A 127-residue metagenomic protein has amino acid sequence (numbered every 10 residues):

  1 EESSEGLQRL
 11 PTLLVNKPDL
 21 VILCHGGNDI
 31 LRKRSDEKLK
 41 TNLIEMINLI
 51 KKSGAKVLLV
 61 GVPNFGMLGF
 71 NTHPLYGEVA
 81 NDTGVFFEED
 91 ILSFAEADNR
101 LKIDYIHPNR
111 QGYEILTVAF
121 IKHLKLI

Functional and structural regions predicted by a protein language model:
E1-E2, C24: A structural signal for short, hydrophobic/glycine-enriched beta-strand patches
L7-I127: Alpha-helical cap/lid subdomain in secreted, periplasmic, or secretory-pathway luminal O-acyl-processing enzymes
